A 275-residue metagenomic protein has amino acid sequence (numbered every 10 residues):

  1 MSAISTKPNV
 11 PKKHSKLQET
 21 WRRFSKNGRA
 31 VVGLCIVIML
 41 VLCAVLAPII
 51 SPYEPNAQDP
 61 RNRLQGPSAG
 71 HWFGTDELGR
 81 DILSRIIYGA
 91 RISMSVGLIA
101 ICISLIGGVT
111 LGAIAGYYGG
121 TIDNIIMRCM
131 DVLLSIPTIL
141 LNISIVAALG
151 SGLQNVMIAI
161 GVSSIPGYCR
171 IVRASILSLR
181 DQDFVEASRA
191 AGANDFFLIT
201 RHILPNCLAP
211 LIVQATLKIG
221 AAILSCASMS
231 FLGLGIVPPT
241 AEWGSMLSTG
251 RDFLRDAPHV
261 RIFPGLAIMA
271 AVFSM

Functional and structural regions predicted by a protein language model:
M1-V109, A113-I114, T121, S135 (+4 more regions): Gly/Trp-centered helix-boundary motif
L40, A113, I143-A147, V156 (+4 more regions): Transmembrane alpha-helix boundary and packing residues in multipass membrane permease domains and related
A47-P55, G116-G120, I145-S151, S163 (+3 more regions): Short helix-capping/hinge motifs at transmembrane helix termini and TM-loop junctions
W72, I106-G108, G116-L179, I212: Generic hydrophobic transmembrane alpha-helix motif, especially the helices
R80-S95, I99, G119-M127, L177 (+2 more regions): Amphipathic cytosolic juxtamembrane alpha-helices at the membrane-cytosol interface of multi-pass membrane transporters
R91-G107, I136, N142, F196-S228 (+1 more regions): Transmembrane alpha-helices
I92-V96, L111, D123-M127, Q154-I158 (+5 more regions): Short alpha-helical transmembrane interface motifs in multi-pass membrane proteins
I145-A148, I160, S175-I176, S225-I268: Glycine-rich helix-loop "coupling/hinge" segments at transmembrane-helix boundaries in multipass transporters
